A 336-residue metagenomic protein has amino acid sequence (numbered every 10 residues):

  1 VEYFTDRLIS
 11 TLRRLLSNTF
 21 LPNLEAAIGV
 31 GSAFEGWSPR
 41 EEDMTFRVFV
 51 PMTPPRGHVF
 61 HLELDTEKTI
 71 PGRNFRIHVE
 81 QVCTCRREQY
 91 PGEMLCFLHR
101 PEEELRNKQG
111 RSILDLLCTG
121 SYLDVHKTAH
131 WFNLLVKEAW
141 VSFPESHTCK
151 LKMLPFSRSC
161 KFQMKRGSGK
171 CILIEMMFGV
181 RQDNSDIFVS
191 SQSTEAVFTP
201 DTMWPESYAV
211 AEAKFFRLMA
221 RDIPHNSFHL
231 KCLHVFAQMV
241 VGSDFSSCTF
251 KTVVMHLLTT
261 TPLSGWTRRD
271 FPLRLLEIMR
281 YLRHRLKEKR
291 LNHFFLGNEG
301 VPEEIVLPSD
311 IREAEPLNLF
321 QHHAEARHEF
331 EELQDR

Functional and structural regions predicted by a protein language model:
V1-R336: Non-catalytic helical "accessory" subdomain of NTase-fold nucleotidyltransferases
